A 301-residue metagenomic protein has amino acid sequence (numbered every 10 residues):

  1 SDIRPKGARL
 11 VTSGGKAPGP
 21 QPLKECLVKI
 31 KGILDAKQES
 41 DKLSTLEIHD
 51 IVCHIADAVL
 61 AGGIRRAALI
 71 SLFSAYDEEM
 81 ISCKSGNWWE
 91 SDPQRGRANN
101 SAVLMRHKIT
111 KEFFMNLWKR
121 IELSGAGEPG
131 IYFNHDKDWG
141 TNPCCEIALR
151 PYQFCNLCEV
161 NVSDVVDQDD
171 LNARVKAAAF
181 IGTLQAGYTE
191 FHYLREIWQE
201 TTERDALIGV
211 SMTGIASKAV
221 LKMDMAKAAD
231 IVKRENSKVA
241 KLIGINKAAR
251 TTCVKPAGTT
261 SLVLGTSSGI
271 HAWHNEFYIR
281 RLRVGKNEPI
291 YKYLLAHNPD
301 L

Functional and structural regions predicted by a protein language model:
S1-R4: Glycine-rich phosphate/pyrophosphate-binding loops and their adjacent beta-strand/loop elements at enzyme active sites
R9-D205, A226, D230-I243, A248-L264 (+1 more regions): Conserved catalytic cores of very large enzyme subunits
G209: Active-site or pore-adjacent capping/gating segments
M212: Short, flexible loop segments at the rims of nucleotide/cofactor-binding pockets, characterized by
